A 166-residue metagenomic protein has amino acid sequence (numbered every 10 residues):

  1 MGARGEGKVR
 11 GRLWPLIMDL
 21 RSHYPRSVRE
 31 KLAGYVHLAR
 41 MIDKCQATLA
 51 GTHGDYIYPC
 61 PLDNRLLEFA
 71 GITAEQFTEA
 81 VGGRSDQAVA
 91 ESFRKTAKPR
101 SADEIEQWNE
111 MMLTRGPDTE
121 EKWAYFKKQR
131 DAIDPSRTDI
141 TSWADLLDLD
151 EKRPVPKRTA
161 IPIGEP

Functional and structural regions predicted by a protein language model:
M1-I17: N-terminal amphipathic/basic-hydrophobic helices that include classical n-h-c signal peptides and signal-anchor
A3-G7, S27, N64: Exposed boundary/loop context
G7-K8, H23-P25, T78: Short helix-onset patch at the extreme N-terminus, typifying the N->h transition of secretory signal peptides
L16-H53, M111-P166: Polar/charged low-complexity regulatory segments
H53-R94: Amphipathic alpha-helical packing elements
F77, V81-D134: Amphipathic protein-protein interaction modules
